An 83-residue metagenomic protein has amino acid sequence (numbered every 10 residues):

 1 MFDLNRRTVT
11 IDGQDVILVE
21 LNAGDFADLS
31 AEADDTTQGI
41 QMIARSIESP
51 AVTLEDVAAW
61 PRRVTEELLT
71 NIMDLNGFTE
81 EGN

Functional and structural regions predicted by a protein language model:
F2-R6, Q14-N83: Short, surface-exposed, charged amphipathic helix/loop patches that serve as local interaction elements
